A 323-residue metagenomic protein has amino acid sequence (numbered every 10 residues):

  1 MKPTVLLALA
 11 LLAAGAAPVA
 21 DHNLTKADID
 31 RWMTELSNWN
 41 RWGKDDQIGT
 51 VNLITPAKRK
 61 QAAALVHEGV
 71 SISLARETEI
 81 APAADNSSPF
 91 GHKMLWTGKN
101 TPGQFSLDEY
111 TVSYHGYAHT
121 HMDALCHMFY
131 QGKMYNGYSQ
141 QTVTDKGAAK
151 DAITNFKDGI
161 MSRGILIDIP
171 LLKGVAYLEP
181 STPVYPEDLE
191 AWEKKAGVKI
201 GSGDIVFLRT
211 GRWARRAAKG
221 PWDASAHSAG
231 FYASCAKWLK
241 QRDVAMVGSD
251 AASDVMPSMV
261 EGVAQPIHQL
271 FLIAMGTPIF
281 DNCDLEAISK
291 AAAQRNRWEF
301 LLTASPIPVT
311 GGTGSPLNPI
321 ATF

Functional and structural regions predicted by a protein language model:
M1-L6: Bacterial N-terminal signal peptides that target proteins for export
L7-H22: Bacterial Sec-dependent signal peptides at the C-terminal "C-region" and cleavage site
P18-F323: Active-/binding-site microenvironments in catalytic and ligand-binding cores
